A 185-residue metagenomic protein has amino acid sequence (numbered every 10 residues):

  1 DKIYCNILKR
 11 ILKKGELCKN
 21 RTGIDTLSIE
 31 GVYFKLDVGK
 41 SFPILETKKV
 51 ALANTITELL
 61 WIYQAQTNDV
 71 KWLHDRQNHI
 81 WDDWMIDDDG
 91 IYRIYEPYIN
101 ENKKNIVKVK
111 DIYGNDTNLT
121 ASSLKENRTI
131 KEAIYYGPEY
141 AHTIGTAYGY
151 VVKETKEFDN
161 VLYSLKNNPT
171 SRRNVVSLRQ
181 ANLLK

Functional and structural regions predicted by a protein language model:
D1-K185: Terminal, non-catalytic protein-protein interaction segments that mediate quaternary/complex assembly
